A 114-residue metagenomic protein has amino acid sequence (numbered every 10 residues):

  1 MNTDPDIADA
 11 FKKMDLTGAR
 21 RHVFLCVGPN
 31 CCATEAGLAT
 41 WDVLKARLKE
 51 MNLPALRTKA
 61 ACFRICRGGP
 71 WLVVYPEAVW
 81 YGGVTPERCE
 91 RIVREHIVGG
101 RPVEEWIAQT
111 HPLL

Functional and structural regions predicted by a protein language model:
M1-L25, P29-C31, K49-N52, A78 (+1 more regions): Iron-sulfur (Fe-S) cluster-binding modules
R20-E35, T58-E77: Local cysteine-cluster metal-coordination motifs and their immediate loop/turn environment, predominantly Fe-S cluster
G37-L38, P86: Conserved strand-to-helix beginnings and helix N-cap segments that scaffold or border functional pockets
W41-A55: Conserved helix-turn-beta segment immediately C-terminal to the redox Cys motif in thioredoxin-like folds
